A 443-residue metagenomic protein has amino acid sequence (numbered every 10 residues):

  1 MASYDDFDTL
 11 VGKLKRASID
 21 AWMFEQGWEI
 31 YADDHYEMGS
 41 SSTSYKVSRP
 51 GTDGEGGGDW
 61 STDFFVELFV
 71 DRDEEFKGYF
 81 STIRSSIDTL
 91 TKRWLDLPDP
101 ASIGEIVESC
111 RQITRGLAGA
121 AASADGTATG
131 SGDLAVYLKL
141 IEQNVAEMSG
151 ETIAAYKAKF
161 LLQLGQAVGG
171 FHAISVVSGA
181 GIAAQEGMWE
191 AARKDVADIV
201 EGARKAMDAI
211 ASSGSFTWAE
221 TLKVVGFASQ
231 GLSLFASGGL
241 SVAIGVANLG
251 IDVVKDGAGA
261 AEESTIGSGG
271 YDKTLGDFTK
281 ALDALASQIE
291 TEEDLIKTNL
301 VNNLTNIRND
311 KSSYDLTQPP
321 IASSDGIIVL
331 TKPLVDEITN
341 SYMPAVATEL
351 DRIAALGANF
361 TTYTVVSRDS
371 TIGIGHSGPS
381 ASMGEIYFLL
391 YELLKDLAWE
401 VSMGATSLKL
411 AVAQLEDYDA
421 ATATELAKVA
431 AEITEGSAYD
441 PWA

Functional and structural regions predicted by a protein language model:
M1-A180, A184-K205, A209-S212, D252-A443: N-terminal secretion-targeting helices of virulence/extracellular proteins, encompassing both classical Sec signal
S212-E263: Membrane-active amphipathic alpha-helices enriched in small hydrophobic residues
